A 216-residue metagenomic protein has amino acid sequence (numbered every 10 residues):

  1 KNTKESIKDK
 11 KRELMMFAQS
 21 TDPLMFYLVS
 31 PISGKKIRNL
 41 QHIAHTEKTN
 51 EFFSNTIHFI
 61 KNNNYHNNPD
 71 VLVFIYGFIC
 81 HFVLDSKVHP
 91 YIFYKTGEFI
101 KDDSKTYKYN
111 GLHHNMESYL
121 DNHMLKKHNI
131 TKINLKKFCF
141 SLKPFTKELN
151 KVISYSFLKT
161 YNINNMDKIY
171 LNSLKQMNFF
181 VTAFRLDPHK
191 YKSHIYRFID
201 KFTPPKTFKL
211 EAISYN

Functional and structural regions predicted by a protein language model:
K1-G77, F82-N216: N-terminal leader/auxiliary helical segments
